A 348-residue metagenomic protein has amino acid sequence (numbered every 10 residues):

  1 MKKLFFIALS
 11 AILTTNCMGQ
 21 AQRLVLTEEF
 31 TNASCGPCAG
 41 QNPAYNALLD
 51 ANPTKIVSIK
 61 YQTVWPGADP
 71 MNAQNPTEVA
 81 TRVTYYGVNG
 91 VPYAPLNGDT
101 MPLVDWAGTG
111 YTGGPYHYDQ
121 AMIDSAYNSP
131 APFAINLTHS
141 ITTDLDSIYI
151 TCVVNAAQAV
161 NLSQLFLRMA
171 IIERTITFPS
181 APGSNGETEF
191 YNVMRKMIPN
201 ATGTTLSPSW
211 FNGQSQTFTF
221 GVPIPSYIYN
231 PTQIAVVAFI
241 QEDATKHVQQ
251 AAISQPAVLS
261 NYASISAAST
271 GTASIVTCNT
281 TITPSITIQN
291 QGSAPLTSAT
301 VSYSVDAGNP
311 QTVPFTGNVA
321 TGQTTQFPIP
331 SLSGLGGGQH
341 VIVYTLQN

Functional and structural regions predicted by a protein language model:
L4-T14: Sec-dependent N-terminal signal peptides
Q20-Y61: Local sequence-structure signature of Cys/Sec-based thiol-disulfide redox active-site neighborhoods
T54-S264: Short, conserved sequence motifs used for protein processing/export or organelle targeting and for catalysis
I141-S147, A273-I282, P295: Short, solvent-exposed loop/linker segments at the N-terminal edge of repeated beta-sheet extracellular domains
A156, T287-S293: Asparagine-centered strand-capping/turn motif at beta-strand->loop junctions
V160-S163, S293-S298: Short acidic/proline- and small/hydrophobic-mixed sequence motifs that coincide with surface turns and coil-to-beta
L206-G213, G308-G337: Intrinsically disordered, low-complexity Pro/Gly/Ser/Thr-rich segments with frequent PxxP/GP/PP motifs and embedded
I240-A244, V305, V341-N348: Enriched for extracellular/lumenal, surface-exposed ectodomains of secreted and cell-surface proteins
